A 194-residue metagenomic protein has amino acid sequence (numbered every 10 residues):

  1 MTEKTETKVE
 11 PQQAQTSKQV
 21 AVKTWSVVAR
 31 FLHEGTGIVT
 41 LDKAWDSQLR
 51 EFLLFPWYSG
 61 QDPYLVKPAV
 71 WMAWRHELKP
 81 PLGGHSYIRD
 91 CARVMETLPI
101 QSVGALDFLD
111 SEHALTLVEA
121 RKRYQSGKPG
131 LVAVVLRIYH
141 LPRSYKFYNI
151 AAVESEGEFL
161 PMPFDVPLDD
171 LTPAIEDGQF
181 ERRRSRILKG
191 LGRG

Functional and structural regions predicted by a protein language model:
T2-G194: Structured alpha/beta reader/binder surfaces that contact nucleic acids or chromatin modification marks
